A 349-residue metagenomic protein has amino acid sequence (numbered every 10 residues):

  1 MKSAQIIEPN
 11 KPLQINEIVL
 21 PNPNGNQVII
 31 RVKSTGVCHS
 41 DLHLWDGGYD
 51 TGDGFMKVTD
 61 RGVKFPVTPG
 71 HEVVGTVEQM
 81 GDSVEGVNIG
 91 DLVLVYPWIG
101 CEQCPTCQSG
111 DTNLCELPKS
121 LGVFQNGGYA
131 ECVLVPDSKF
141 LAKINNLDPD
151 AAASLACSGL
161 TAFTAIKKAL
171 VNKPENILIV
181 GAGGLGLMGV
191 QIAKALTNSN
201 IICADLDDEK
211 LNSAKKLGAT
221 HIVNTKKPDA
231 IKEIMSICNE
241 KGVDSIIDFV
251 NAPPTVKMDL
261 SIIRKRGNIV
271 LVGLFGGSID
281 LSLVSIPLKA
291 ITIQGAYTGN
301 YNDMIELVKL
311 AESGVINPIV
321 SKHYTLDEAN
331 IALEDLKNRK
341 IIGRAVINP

Functional and structural regions predicted by a protein language model:
P21-T35, D50-P105, N145-L147: Glycine-rich beta-strand-centered segment in the early N-terminal region that forms part of a ligand/cofactor-binding
R31, K257-S261, K265, Y301-P349: C-terminal hydrophobic helical "lid"/dimerization subdomain of Rossmann-like NAD(P)H-dependent oxidoreductases
S34, Y96, I247-F249, P349: Short, well-ordered coil/turn residues at beta-beta hairpins and beta-strand->alpha-helix junctions within
H39, G100-L114: Local cysteine-cluster metal-coordination motifs and their immediate loop/turn environment, predominantly Fe-S cluster
G48, D207, F275, G299: Residues in the short beta-alpha loop(s) of Rossmann-like NAD(P)-binding domains
G90, P174, A219, G242-V243 (+2 more regions): Local beta-strand N-terminus motif with an aromatic residue
E131, F140, N145-P228, K232 (+1 more regions): Mid-domain Rossmann-like dinucleotide-binding core that forms the NAD(H)/NADP(H) cofactor-binding site
A169-K173, L206, N212-T292: Glycine-rich cofactor phosphate-binding loops and adjacent beta1-alpha1 units of small-molecule cofactor enzyme domains
